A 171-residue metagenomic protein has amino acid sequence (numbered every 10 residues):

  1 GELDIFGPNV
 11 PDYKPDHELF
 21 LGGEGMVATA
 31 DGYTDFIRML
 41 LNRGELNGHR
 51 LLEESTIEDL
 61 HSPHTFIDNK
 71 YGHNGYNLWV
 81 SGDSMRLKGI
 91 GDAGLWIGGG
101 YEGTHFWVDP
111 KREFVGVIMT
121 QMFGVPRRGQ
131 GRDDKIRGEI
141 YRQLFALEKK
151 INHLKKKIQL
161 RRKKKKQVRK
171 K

Functional and structural regions predicted by a protein language model:
G1-K171: Catalytic loop of the DD-peptidase/beta-lactamase superfamily, centered on the K-T-G motif and neighboring
